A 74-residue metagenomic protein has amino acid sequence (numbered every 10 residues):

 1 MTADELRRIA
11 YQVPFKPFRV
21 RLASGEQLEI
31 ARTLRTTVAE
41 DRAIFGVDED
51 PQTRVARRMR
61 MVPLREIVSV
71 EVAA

Functional and structural regions predicted by a protein language model:
M1-A74: Motif-centric detector for short Cys/His coordination patterns
